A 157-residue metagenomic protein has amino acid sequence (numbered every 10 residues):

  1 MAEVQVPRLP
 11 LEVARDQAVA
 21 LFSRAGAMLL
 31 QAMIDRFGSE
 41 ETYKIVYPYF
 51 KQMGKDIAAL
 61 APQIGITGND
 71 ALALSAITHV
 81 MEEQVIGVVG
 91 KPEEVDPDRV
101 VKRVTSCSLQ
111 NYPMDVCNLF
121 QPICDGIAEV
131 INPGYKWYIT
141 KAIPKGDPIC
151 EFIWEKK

Functional and structural regions predicted by a protein language model:
M1-D98, S106-P122, E129-I149, K156-K157: N-terminal accessory segment detector
